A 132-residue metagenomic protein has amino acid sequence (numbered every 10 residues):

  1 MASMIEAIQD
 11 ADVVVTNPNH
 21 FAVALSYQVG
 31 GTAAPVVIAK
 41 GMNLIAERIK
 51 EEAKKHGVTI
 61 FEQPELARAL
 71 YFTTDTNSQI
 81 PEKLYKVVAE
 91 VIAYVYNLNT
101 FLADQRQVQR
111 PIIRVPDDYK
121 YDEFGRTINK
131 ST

Functional and structural regions predicted by a protein language model:
M1-T132: Divalent-cation
